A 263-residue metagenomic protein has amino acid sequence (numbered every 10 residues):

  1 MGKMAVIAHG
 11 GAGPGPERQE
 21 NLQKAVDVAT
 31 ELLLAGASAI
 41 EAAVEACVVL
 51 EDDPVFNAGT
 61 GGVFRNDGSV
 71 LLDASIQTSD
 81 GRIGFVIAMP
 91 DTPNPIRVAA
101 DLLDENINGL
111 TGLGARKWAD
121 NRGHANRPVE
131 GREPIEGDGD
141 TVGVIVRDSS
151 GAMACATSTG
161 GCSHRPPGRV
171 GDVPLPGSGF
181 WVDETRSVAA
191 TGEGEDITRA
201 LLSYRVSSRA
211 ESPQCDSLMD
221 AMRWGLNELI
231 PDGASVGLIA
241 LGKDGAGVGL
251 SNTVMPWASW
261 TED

Functional and structural regions predicted by a protein language model:
M1-D263: Alpha/propeptide regions of enzymes that mature by internal proteolysis
